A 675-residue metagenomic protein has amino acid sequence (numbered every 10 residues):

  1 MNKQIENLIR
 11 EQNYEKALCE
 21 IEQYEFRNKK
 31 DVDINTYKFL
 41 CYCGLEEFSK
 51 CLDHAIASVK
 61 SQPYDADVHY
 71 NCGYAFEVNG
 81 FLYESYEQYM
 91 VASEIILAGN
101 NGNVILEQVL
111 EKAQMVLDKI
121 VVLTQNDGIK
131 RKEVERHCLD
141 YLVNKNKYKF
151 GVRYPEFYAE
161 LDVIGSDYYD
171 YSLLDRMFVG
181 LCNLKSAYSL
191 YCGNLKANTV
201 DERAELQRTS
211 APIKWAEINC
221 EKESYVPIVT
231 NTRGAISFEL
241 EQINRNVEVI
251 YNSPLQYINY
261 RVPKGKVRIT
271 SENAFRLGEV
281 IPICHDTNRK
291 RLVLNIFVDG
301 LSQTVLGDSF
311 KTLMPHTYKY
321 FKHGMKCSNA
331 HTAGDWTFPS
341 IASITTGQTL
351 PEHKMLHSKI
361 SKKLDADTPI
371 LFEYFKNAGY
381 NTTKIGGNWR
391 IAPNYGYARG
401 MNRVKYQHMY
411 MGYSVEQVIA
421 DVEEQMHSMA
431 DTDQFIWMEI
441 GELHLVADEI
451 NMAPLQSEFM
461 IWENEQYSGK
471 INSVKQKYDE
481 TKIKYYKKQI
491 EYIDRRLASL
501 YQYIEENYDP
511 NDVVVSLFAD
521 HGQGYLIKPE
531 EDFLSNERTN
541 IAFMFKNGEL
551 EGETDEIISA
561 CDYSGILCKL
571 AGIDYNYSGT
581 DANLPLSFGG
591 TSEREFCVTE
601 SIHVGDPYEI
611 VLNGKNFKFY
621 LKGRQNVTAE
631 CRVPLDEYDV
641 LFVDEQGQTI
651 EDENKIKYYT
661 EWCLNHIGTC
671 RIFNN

Functional and structural regions predicted by a protein language model:
K3-Q4, L40, V104-N675: Catalytic domains that recognize anionic headgroups
Q23-Y24, A57-S58, A92: Canonical positions in the second alpha-helix
K29-K30, P63-Y64, L97: Short coil turns that delineate tetratricopeptide repeat
